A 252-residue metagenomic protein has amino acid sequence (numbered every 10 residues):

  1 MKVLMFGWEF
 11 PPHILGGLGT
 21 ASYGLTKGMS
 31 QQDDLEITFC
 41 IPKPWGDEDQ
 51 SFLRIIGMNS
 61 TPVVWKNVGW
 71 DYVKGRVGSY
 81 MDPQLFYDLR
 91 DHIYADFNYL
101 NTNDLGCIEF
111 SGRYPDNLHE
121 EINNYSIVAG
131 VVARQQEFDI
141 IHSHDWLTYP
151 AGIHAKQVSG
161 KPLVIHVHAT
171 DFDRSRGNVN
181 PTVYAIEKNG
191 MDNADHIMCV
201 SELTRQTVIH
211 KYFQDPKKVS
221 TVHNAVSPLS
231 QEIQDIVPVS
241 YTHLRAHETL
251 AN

Functional and structural regions predicted by a protein language model:
M1-L15, C40-W45: Nucleotide-activated donor-dependent transferases that construct or modify glycoconjugates
V3, I140-H142, Y149, I153-R174: Active-site proximal beta-strand in glycosyltransferases
G19-M29: Short amphipathic alpha-helix
D34-A133: A conserved catalytic-core segment of Leloir-type glycosyltransferases
G130-Q135, N180-I197: Membrane-proximal helix-turn-helix segments that form the acceptor-binding/catalytic region of lipid-linked
I141-H142, N193-E202: A short beta-strand/loop micro-motif in the catalytic core of glycosyltransferases that engages the nucleotide-sugar
L203, A225: Carbohydrate-associated surface elements
T242-T249: Conserved small/polar residues in nucleotide/adenosyl-binding loops
